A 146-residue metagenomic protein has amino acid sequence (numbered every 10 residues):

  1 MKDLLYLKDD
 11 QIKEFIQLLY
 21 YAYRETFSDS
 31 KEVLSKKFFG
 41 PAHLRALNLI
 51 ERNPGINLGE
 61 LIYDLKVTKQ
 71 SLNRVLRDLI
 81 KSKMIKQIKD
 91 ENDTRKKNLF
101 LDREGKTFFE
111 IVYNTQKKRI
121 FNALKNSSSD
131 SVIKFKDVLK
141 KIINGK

Functional and structural regions predicted by a protein language model:
M1-K37, M84: N-terminal leader segment of winged-helix/HTH proteins
M1-L7, S129-K146: C-terminal regulatory/oligomerization modules of transcriptional regulators
Q11, F39, I50, L101 (+1 more regions): Residue-level marker of regulatory loop/turn positions in helix-turn-helix DNA-binding domains and in histidine
F27, R77-K136: Charged, amphipathic alpha-helical coiled-coil/dimerization segments
S28-T68: N-terminal helix-turn-helix DNA-binding core of bacterial DNA-binding proteins
I50-N53, N114, I142: Short helix-capping/turn signature of helix-turn-helix
